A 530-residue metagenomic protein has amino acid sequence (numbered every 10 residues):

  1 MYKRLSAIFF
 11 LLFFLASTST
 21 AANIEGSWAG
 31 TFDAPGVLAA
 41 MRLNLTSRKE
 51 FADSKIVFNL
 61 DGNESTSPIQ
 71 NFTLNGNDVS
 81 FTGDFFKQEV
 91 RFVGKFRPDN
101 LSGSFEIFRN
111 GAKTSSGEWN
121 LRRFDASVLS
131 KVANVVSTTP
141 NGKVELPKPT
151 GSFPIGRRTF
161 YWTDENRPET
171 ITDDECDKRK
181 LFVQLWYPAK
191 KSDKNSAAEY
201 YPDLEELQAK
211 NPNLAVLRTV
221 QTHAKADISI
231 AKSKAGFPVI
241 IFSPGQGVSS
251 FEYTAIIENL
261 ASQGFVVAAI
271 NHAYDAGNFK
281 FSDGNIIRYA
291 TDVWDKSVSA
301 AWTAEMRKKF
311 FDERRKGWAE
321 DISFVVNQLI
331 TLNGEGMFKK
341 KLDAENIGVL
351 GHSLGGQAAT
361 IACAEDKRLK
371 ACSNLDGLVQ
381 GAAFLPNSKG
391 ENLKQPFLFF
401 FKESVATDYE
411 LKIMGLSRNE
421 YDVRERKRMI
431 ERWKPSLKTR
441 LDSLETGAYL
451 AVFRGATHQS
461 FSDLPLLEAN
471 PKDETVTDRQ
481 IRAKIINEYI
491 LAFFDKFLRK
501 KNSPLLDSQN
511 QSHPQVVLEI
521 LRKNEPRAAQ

Functional and structural regions predicted by a protein language model:
A7-A16: Bacterial N-terminal signal peptides
A22-A126: Central antiparallel beta-sheet cores of small beta-barrel/beta-sandwich binding domains
L129-G156, E165-N166, T172, K190-K191 (+3 more regions): Alpha/beta-hydrolase-fold serine-hydrolase catalytic core, especially in secreted/extracellular enzymes
K131-I240, R479: Domain-level recognition of soluble alpha/beta enzyme cores, biased toward histidine phosphatases/phosphomutases
H223-F237, F242-K280, G381: Short substrate-entry loop that stabilizes the transition state in hydrolases
K280-A344: Alpha/beta-hydrolase active-site loop
V325-N392: Primarily recognizes the serine-hydrolase "nucleophile elbow" in alpha/beta-hydrolase and SGNH/GDSL folds
K370-G455: The feature captures the conserved acid-bearing segment of alpha/beta-hydrolase catalytic domains
